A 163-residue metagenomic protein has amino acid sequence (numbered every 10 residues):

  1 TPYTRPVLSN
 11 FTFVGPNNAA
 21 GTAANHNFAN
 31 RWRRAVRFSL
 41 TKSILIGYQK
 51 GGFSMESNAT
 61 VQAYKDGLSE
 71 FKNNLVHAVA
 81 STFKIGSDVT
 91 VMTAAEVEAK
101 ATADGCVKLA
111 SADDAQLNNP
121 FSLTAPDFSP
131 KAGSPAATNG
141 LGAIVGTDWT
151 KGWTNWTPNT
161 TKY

Functional and structural regions predicted by a protein language model:
T1-Y163: Extracellular beta-rich repeat passengers
